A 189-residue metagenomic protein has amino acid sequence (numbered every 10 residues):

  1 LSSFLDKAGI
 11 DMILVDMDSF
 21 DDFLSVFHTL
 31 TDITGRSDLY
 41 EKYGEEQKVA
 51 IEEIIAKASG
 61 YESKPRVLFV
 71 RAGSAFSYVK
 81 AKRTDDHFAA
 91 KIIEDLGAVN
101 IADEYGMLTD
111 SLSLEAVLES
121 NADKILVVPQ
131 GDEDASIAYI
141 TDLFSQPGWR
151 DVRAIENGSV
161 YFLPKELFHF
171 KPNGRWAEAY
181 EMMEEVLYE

Functional and structural regions predicted by a protein language model:
L1-I33, S113-D151, E185: Acidic/His-rich segments in extracytoplasmic proteins that coordinate ligands and/or metal ions
S2-F76, A102, N157-E189: Extracytoplasmic substrate-binding proteins
K57-E62, I92, A116-E119: Short, conserved, surface-exposed binding loops centered on an aromatic residue
V70-S74, Y105-G106, A122, Q130-G131: Histidine- and/or cysteine-centered catalytic micro-motif in compact active-site loops
A75-K80, D134-S136: Short acidic/glycine-rich loop or secondary-structure boundary segments that cap or lie
V79-D110: Alpha-helical, coiled-coil/dimerization segments enriched in small aliphatic residues
T84-H87, Q146-R153, P172-N173: Serine-centered coil/turn micro-motif
L96-G97, V152-Y161: Substrate-binding rim/cap in mid-to-C-terminal beta-strand-loop elements of soluble/periplasmic
